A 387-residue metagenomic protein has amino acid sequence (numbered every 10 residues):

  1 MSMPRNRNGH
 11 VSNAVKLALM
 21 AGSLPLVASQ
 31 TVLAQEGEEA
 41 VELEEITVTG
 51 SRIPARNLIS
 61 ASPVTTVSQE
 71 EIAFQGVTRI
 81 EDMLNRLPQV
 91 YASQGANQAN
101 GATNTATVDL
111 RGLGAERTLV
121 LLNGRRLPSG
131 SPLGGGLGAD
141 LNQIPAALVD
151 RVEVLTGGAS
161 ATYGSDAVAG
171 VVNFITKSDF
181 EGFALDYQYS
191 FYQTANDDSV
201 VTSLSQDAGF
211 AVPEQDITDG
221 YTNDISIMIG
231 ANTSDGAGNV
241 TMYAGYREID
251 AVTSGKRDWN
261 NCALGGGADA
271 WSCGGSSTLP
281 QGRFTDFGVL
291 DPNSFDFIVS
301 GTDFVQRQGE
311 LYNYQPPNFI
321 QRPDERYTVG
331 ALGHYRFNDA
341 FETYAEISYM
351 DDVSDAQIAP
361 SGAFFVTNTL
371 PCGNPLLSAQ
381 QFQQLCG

Functional and structural regions predicted by a protein language model:
M1-T78, D82-R86, S226, G230-A231 (+3 more regions): N-terminal Sec signal peptide and the immediately downstream disordered periplasmic leader that contains the TonB box
E70-A73, R111, N142: Surface-exposed loop and edge beta-strand positions of immunoglobulin-like domains
D82-R86, A99-N100, L113, R125-Q143 (+2 more regions): Surface-exposed beta-strand-turn/loop segments characteristic of Gram-negative outer-membrane beta-barrels
Q89-A99: Short, well-structured beta-strand/strand-turn elements
V120: Short aromatic-centered micro-motifs
